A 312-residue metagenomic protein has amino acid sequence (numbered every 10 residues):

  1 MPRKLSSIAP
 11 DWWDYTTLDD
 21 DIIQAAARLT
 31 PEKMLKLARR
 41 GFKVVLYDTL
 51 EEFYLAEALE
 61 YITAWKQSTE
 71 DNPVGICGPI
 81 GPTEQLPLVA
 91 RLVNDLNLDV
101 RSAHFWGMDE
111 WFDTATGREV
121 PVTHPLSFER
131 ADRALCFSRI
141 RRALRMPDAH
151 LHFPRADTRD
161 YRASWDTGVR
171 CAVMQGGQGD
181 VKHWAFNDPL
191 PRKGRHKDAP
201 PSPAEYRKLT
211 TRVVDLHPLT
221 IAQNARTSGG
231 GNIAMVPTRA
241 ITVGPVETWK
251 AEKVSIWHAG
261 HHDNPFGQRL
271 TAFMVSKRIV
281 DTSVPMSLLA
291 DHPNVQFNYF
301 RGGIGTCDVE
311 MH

Functional and structural regions predicted by a protein language model:
P2-T17, K36, G41-F42, Y47-T49 (+2 more regions): ATP/nucleoside-binding phosphotransfer catalytic cores, i.e., glycine-rich phosphate-binding loops
I23-V45, L98-Q175, M235, Y299: Ligand-binding beta-strand-loop-alpha-helix segment within the catalytic cores of soluble metabolic enzymes
A58-N72, T248-W249: Glycine-rich phosphate/diphosphate-binding loops that line cofactor/substrate pockets in enzymes
L59, P154-D198: ATP/pyrophosphate-binding catalytic subdomain of soluble kinases
K66-N97: Glycine-rich N-terminal segment of FAD-binding domains in flavoprotein oxidoreductases, spanning the beta-loop-helix
I76-L86, G177-H183, H261-D263: Gly/Ser/Thr-rich loops at beta-strand to alpha-helix junctions that form or flank small-molecule/cofactor-binding
V89-V100, V122-H124, P189-D198: A glycine- and small-aliphatic-rich helix-loop capping segment at beta-alpha/alpha-beta transitions that lines
A185-P237: Class I SAM-dependent methyltransferase SAM-binding "motif I" and its flanking Rossmann-like core
